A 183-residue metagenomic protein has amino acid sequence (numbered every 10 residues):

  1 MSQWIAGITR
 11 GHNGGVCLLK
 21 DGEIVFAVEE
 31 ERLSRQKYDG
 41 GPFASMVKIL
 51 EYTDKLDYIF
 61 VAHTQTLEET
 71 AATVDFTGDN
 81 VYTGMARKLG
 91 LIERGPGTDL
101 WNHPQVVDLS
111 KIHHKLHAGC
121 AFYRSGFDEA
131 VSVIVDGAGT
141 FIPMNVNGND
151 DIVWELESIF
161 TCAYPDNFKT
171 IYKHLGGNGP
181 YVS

Functional and structural regions predicted by a protein language model:
M1-S183: Short acidic/glycine-rich loops and adjacent helix/strand connectors that line catalytic pockets where negatively
